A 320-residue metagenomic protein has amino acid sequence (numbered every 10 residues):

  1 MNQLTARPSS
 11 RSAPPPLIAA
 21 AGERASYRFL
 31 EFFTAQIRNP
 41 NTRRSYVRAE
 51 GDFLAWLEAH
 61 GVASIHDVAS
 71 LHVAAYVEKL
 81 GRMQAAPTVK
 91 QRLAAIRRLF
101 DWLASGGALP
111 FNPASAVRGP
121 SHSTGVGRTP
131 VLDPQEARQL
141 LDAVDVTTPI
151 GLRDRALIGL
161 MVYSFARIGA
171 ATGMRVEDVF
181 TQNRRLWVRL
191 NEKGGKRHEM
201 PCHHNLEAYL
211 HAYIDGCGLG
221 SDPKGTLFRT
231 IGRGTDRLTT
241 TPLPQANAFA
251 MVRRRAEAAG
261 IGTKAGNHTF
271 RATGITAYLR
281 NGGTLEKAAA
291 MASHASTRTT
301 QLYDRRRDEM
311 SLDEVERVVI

Functional and structural regions predicted by a protein language model:
M1-I320: Conserved catalytic core of the tyrosine transesterase superfamily
